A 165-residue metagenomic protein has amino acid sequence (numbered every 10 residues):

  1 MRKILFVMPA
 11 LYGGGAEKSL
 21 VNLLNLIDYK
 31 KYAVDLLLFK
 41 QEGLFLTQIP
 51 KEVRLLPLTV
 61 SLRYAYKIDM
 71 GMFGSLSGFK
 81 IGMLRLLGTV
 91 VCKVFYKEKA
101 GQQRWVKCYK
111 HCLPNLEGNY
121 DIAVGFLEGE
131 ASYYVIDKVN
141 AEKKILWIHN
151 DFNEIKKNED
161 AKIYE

Functional and structural regions predicted by a protein language model:
I4, I122-L127, Y133-F152: Active-site proximal beta-strand in glycosyltransferases
V7-V21: A short, glycine/small-residue-rich beta-strand->loop->alpha-helix junction that serves as a flexible
P9, F39, H149: Cofactor-binding loop segments of dinucleotide-utilizing enzymes, especially the Rossmann-like FAD- and NAD(P)+-binding
Y12-G13, K30-K97: N-terminal strand-loop element at the rim of the active site of nucleotide-sugar-dependent glycosyltransferases
E42-T47, S132, E154-K156: Short, charged/polar "capping" segments at the starts of alpha-helices and the immediately preceding loops
F79-I122, G129-E130: Conserved nucleotide-sugar donor-binding subdomain of glycosyltransferases
K107-Y120, I148, F152-E165: Membrane-proximal helix-turn-helix segments that form the acceptor-binding/catalytic region of lipid-linked
